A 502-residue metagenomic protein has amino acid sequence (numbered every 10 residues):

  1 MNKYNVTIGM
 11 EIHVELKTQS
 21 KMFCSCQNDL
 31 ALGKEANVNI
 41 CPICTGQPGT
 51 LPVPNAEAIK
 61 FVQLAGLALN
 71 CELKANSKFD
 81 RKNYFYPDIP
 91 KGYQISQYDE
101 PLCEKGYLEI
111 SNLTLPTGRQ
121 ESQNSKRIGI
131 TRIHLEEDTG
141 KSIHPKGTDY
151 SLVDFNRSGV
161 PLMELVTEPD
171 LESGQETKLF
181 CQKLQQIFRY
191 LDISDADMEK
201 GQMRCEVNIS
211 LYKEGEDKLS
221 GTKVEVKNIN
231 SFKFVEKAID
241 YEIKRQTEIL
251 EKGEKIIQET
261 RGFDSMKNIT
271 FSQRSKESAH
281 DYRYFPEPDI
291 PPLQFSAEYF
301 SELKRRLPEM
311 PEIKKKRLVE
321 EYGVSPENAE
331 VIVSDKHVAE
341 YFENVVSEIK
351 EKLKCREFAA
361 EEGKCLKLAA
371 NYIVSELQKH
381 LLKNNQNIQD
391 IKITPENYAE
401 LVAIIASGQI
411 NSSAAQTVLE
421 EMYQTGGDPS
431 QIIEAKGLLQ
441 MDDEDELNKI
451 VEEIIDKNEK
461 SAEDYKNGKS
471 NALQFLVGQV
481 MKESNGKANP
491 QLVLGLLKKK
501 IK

Functional and structural regions predicted by a protein language model:
M1-E309, E320, P326, E348-C365: Basic, nucleic-acid-interacting segments
A56, N156-G159, G174, K178 (+12 more regions): Conserved structured core elements
F61-A65, F180-K183, I187-Y190, A238 (+12 more regions): Generic, well-ordered alpha-helical scaffold segments in large soluble proteins
F85, V338, K500: Short Asp/Glu-rich motifs
F155-V160, M198-C205, E216-D217, L439-K502: C-terminal non-catalytic interaction appendages of large macromolecular assemblies
D195, N385, A406, S484-A488: Short coil/turn residues that cap or connect secondary-structure elements
E254-K469: Long, charged, helix-rich clamp/arm modules that form nucleic acid-engaging surfaces of large nucleic-acid-processing
